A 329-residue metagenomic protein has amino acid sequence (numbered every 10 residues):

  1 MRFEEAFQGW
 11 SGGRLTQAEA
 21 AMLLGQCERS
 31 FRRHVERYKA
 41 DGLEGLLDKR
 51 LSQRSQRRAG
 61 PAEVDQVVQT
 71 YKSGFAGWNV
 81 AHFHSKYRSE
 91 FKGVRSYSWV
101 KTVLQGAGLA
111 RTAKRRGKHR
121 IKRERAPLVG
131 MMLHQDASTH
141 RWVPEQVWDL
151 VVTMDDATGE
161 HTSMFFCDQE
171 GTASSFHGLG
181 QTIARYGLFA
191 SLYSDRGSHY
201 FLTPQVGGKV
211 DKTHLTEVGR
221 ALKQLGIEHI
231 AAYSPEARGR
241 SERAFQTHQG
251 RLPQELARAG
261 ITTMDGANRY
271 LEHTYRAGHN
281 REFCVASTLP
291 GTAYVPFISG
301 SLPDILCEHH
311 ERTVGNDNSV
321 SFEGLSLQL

Functional and structural regions predicted by a protein language model:
M1-L15, V64-G74: Short, amphipathic alpha-helical "recognition" segments used to contact nucleic acids or chromatin
A18-L24, F83, Y87: Short alpha-helical "recognition helix" segments of helix-turn-helix
R29-R32, S98: Key DNA-contact positions within bacterial/archaeal DNA-binding proteins
G42-R141, P204, K209, T213 (+1 more regions): Basic, flexible linker segments flanking DNA-binding modules in nucleic acid-interacting mobile-element proteins
A62, G93-V94, Q105-E160, D168-F189 (+2 more regions): Mobile-element integrase/transposase regions, centering on the N-terminal DNA-binding/Zn-coordinating module
D136, E255-Y270: Short, charged, surface-exposed loops that flank catalytic or proteolytic processing sites
L192-R196, V206-L252, M264, N268: RNase H-like two-metal-ion nuclease catalytic core shared by retroviral integrases and related mobile-element nucleases
T274-L329: C-terminal, beta-rich DNA-binding module of retroviral/retroelements integrases
